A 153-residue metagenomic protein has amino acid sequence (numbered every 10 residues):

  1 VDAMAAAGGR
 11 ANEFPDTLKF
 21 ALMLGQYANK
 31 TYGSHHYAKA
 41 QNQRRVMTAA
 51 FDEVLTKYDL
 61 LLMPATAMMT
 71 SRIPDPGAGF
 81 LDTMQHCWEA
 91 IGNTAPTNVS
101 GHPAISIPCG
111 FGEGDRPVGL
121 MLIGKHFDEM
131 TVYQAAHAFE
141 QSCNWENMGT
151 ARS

Functional and structural regions predicted by a protein language model:
V1-T17: Glycine-rich phosphate/pyrophosphate-binding loop and adjacent beta-alpha nucleotide/cofactor-binding cores
A3-A5, Q41-A49, H86-W88: Short gly/ser/thr-rich secondary-structure transition/capping motifs
F14-A50, K57, N98-S153: Structural helix-boundary/capping segments
Y27-A28, T66-M69: Short glycine-rich anion-binding loops that position phosphate/pyrophosphate groups of nucleotides and phosphorylated
H35-K39, T70-I91: Short, surface-exposed loop/helix-turn segments at secondary-structure junctions that function as lids/hinges flanking
A90-G92, V99-S100: An acidic, glycine-rich surface segment that forms the CoA-thioester-binding/catalytic face of crotonase-fold enzymes
